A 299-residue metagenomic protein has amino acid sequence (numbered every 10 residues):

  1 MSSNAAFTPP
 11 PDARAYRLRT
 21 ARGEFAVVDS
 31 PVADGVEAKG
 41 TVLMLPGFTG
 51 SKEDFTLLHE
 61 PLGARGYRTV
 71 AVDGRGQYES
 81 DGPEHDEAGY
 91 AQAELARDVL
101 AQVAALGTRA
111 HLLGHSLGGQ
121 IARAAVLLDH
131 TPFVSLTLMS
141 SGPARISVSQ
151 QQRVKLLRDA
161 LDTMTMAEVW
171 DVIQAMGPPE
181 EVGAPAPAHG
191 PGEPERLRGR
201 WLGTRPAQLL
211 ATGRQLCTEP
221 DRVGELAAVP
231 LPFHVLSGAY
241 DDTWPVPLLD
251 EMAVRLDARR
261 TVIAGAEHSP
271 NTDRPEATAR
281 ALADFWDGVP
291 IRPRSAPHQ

Functional and structural regions predicted by a protein language model:
M1-V42, A64-Y67, G107, V134 (+2 more regions): Alpha/beta-hydrolase fold catalytic core
P10, T20-A21, A64, V70-L113 (+2 more regions): Active-site loop/oxyanion-hole signature of alpha/beta-hydrolase fold enzymes
A26-G82: Conserved HGGG/HGGXW glycine-rich cap/lid loop of the alpha/beta-hydrolase fold
D73-Y78, G142, A266-E267: Short beta-to-alpha linker loops that shape the active-site pocket of alpha/beta-hydrolase fold enzymes
R123, L127, F133-M164: Flexible "cap/lid" loop of the alpha/beta hydrolase fold
S147-Q152, T165-A227: Conserved alpha/beta-hydrolase catalytic His-Asp/Glu region
P230-A266, T272: Conserved loop-alpha-helix segment in the C-terminal half of the alpha/beta-hydrolase fold that carries the catalytic
D257-Q299: Catalytic active-site module of serine/aspartate enzymes centered on a nucleophile-bearing elbow/loop
